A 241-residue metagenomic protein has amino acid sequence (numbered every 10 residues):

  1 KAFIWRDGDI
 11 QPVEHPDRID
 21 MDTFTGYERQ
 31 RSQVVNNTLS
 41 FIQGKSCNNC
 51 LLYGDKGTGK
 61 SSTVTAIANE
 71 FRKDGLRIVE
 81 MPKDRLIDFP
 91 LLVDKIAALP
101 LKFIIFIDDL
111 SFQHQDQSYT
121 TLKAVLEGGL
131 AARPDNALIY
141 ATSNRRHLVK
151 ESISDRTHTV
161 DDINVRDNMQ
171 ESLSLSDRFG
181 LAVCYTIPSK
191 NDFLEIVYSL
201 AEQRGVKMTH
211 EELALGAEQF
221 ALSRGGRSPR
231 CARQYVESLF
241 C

Functional and structural regions predicted by a protein language model:
K1-P12: Interdomain "pre-motor" coupling segment immediately N-terminal to P-loop NTPase/helicase cores
I10-Q33: Dynamic helix-loop-helix/coil hinge segments at AAA+ ATPase domain boundaries and subdomain interfaces
V13-H15, L39-C47: Phosphate-binding P-loop
R29-Q43: Pre-Walker A adenine-sensing motif
N49-V79, L91-A98: Walker A/P-loop
V79, V160-L173, G180-D192: Conserved AAA+ ATPase "SRH/arginine-finger" region at the nucleotide-binding site
A98, H114-D161: Conserved catalytic/switch belt of AAA+ P-loop NTPases
T186-C241: C-terminal alpha-helical "lid" subdomain
